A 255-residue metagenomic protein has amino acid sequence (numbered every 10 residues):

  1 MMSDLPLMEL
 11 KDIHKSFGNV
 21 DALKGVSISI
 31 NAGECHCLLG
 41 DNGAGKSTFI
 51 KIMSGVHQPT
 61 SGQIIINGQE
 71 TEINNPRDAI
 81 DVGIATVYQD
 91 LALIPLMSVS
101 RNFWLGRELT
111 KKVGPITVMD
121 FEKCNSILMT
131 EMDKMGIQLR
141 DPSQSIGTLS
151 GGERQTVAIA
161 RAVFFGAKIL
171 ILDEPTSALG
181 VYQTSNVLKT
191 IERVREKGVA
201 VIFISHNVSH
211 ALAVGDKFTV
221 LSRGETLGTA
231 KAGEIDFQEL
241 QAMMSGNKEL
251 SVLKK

Functional and structural regions predicted by a protein language model:
M2-K255: Glycine-rich phosphate-binding loops of nucleotide-dependent enzymes
